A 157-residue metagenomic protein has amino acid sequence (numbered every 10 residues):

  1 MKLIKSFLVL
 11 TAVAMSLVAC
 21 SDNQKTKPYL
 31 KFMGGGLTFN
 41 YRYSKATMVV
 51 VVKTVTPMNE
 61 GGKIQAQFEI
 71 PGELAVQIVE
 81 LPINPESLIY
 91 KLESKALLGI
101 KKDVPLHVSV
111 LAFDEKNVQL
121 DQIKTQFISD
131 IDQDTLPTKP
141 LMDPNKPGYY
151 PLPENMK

Functional and structural regions predicted by a protein language model:
M1-L8: Bacterial N-terminal signal peptides that target proteins for export
L17-A19: C-terminal motif of bacterial Sec signal peptides marking the signal peptidase cleavage site
S21-N23: Bacterial signal peptide processing site
M33-K53: Contiguous beta-strand segments within globular domains
N40-R42, T54-G62, G99-K101: A short beta-turn/strand-edge loop motif at beta-sheet boundaries
P71-Y90, K124-S129: Solvent-exposed serine/threonine-rich low-complexity stretches and specific carbohydrate-binding patches
E86-L120: Short, solvent-exposed, Trp/other aromatic-anchored flexible loops in extracytoplasmic proteins
V118-K157: Short beta-strand elements
